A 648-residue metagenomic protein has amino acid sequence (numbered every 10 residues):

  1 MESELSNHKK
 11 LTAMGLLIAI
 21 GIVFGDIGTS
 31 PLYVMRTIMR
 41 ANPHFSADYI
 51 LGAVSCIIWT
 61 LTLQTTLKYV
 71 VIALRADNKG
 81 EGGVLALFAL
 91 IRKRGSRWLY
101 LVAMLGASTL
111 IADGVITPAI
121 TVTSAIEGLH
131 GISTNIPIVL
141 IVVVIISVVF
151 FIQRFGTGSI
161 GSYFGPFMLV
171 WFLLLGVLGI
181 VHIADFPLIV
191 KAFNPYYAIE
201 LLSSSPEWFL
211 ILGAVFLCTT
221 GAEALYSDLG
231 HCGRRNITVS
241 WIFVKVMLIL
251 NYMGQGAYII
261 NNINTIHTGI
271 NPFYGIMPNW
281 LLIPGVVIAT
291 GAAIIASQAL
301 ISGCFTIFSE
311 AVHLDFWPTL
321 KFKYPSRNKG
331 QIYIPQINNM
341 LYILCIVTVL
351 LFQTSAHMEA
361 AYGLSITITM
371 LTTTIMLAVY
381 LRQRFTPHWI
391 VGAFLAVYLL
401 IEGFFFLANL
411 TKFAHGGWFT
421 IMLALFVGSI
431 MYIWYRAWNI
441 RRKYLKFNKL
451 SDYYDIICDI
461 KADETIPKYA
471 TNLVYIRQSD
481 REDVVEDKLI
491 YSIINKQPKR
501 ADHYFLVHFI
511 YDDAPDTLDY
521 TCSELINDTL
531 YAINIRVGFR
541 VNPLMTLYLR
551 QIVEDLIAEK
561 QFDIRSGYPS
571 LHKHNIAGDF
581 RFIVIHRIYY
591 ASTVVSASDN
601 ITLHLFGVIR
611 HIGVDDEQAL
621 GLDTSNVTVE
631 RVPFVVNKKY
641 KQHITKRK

Functional and structural regions predicted by a protein language model:
M1-K648: The structured alpha-helical core of multi-pass membrane proteins
